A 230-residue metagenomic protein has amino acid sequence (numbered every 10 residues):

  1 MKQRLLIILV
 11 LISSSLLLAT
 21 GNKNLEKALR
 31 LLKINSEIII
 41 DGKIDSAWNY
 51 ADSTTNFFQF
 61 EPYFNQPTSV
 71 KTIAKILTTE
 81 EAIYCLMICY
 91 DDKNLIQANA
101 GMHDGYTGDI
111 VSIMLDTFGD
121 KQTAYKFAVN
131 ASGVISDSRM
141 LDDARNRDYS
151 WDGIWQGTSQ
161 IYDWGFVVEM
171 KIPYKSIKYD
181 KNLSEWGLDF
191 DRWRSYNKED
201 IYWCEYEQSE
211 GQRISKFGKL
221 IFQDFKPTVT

Functional and structural regions predicted by a protein language model:
K2-V10: Sec-dependent signal peptide recognition, specifically the positively charged N-region followed immediately by
V10-A19: Hydrophobic h-region of N-terminal signal peptides that target proteins for export in Gram-negative bacteria
A19-T230: Structural preference for beta-rich elements and adjacent junctions enriched in aromatics
